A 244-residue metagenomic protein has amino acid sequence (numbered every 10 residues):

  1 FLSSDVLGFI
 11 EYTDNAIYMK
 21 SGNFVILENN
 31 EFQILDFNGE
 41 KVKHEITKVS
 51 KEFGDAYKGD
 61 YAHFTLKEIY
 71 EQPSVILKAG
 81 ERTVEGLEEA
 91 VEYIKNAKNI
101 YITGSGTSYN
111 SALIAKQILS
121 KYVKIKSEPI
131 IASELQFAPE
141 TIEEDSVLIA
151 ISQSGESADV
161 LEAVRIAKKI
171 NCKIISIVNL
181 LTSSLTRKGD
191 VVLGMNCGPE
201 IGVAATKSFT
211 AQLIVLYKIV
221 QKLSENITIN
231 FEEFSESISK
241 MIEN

Functional and structural regions predicted by a protein language model:
F1-I94, S108, Q117, K121-Y122 (+3 more regions): N-terminal segments that mediate ammonia production and transfer in glutamine-dependent amidotransferase systems
E92-E236: Glycine-rich phosphate-binding loops that contact phosphosugars or nucleotide phosphates
